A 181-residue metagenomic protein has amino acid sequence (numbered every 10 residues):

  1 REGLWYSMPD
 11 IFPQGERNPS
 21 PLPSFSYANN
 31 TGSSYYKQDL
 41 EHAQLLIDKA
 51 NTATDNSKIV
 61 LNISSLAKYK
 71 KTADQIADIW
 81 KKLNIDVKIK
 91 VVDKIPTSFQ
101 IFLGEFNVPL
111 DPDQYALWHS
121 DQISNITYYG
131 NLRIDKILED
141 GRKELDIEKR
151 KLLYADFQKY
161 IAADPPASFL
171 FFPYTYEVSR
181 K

Functional and structural regions predicted by a protein language model:
R1-T31, Q44, A67-A77, T97-K181: Detector for C-terminal structural segments
G32-L40: DNA breakage-rejoining catalytic core of tyrosine-based enzymes
A50-D55: Surface-exposed acidic, glycine-flexible loop patches that form ligand/cofactor-binding and adhesion interfaces
S57-L66: Short, well-ordered beta-strand elements
T72-I89: Short alpha-helix C-terminal cap/hinge motif
K88-T97: Short acidic low-complexity segments
